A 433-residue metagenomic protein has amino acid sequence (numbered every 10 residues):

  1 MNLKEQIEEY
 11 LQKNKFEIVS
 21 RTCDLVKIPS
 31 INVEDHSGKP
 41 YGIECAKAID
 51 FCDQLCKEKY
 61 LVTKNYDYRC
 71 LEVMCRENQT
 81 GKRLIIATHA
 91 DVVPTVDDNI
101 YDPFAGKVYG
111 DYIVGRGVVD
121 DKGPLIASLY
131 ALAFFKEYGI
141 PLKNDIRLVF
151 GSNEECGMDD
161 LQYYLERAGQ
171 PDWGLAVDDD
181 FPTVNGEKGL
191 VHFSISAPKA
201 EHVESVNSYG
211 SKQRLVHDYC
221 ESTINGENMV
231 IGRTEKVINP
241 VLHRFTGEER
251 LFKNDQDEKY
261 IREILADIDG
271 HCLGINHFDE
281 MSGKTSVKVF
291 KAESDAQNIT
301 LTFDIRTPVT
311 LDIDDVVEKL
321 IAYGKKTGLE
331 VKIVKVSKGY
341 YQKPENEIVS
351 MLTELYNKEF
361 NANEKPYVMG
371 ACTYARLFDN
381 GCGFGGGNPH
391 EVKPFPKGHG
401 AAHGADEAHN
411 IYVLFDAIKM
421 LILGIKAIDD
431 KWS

Functional and structural regions predicted by a protein language model:
N2-I113, L142: Acidic/His- and Gly-rich active-site-bordering loop/insert found across diverse amide/peptide-bond hydrolases
Y10, D295, T353-N357, A362-K431: Zn-dependent metallopeptidase/amidohydrolase metal-coordination segment
Y10-E17, R21-I28, F51-K59, F134 (+8 more regions): Generic non-transmembrane alpha-helical segments
K57, V62, G81-F150, K397-G400 (+1 more regions): Active-site metal-coordination/substrate-binding segment of hydrolases, especially metallo-dependent peptidases
A90-V92, I146-M158, V177-P182, N388: Acidic, glycine-rich active-site loops and adjacent beta-strand->loop/helix elements that engage anionic groups
L125-F135, Y164, I224, F378 (+1 more regions): Buried hydrophobic packing segments
E155, L161-D314: Midchain, well-structured core segments that form catalytic/ion-binding scaffolds
E249-R250, K288-E293, T302-V309, E330-V349 (+1 more regions): A short beta-alpha structural unit
